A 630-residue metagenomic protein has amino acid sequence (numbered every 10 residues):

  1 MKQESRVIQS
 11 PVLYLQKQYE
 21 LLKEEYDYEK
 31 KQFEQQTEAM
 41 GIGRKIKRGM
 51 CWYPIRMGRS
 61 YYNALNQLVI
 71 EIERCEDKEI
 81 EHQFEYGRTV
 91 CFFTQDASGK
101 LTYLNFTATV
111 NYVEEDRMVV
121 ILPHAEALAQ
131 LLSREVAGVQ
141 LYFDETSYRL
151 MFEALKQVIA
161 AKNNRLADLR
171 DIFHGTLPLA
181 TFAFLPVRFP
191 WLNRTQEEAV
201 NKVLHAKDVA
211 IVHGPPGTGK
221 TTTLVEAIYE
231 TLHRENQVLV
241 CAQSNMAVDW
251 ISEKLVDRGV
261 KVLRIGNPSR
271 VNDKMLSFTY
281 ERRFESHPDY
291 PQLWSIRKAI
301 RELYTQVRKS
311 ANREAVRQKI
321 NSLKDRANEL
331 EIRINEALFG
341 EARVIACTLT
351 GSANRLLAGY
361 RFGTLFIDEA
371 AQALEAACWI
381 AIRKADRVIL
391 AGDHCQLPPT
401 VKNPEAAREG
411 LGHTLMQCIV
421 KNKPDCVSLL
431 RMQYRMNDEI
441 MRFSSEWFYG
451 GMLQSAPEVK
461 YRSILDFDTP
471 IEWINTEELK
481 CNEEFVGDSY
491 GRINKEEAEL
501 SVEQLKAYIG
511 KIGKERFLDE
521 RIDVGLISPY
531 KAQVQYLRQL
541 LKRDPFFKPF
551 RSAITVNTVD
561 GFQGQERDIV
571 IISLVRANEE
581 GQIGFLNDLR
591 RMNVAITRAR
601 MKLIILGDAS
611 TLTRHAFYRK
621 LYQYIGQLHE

Functional and structural regions predicted by a protein language model:
M1-Y86: A helicase ATPase "motif cassette" and its flanking acidic/Ser/Thr-rich regulatory loops
K2-Y19, K23, D77-N201, D257 (+2 more regions): Pre-ATPase regulatory/linker segments immediately N-terminal to the P-loop/RecA-like helicase/translocase core
E71, C91-F93, T109, V119-I121 (+6 more regions): Beta-strand cores of modular interaction/reader domains in eukaryotic scaffold and signaling proteins, especially PDZ
I80, T109, N335, N557-T558: Short, conserved secondary-structure segments in the cores of folded domains
D96, T102, E114, H124 (+5 more regions): ASCE P-loop NTPase helicase motor core
V136-F143, A154, A161-N164, D168-I172 (+8 more regions): Short glycine-/acidic-enriched loop or helix-start segments at secondary-structure transitions that form or flank
R234-N236, S244, E336, T350-E630: Conserved helicase motor core of SF1/SF2 NTP-dependent helicases
Y280-D325, I596: ATP-hydrolysis module of ASCE/P-loop NTPase motor domains, specifically the Walker B Asp-Glu catalytic pair
